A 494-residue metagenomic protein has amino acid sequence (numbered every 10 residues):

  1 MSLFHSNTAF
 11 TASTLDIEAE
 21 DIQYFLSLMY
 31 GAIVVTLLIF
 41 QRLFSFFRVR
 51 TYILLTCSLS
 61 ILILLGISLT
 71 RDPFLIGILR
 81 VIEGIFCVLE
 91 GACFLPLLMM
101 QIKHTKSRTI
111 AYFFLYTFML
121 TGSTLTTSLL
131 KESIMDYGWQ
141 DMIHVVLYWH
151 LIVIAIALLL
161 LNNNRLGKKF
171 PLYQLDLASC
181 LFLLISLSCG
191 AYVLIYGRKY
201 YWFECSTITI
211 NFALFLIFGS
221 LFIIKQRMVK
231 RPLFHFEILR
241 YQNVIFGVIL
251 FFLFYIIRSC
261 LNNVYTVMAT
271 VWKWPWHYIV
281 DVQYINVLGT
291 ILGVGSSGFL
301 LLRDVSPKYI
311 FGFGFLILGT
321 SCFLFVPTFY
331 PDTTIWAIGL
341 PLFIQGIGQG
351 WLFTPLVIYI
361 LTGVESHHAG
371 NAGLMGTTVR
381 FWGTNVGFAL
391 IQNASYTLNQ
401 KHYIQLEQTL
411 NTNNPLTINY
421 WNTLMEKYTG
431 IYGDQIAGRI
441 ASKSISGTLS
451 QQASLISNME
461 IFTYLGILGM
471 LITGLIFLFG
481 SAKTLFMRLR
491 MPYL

Functional and structural regions predicted by a protein language model:
M1-A9, L26, L233-N399: 12-transmembrane solute porter fold
M1-G31, V35-L37, E90-G91, L261-Y265: Extracytoplasmic
D16, R48, L69-L75, K273 (+1 more regions): Helix-breaking motifs and short loop linkers at transmembrane-helix boundaries and internal kinks in secondary membrane
L26-R42, V88-L95, Y284-S297: Central cavity-lining transmembrane alpha-helices of secondary-active solute carriers, predominantly the Major
I39-Q41, S45-A178: Helix-loop-helix hairpins in multi-pass membrane proteins, especially solute transporters
D141-L159, S179-S188, I208-F215, Q405-L416 (+1 more regions): Symmetry-related core transmembrane helices of the 12-TM Major Facilitator Superfamily/SLC fold
L159-P171, Y192-I279: Membrane-helix boundary/linker segments in multi-pass transporters
T384-S481, M487-L494: Hydrophobic transmembrane architecture of multi-pass small-molecule transporters
